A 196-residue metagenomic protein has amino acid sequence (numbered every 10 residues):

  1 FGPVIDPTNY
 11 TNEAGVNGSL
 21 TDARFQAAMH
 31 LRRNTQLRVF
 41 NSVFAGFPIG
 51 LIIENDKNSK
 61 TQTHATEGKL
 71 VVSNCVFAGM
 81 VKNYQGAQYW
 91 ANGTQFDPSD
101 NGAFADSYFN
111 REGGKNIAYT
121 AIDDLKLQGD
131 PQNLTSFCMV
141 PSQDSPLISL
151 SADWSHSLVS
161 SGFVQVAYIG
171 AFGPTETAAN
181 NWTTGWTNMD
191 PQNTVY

Functional and structural regions predicted by a protein language model:
F1-Y196: Extracellular beta-rich repeat passengers
